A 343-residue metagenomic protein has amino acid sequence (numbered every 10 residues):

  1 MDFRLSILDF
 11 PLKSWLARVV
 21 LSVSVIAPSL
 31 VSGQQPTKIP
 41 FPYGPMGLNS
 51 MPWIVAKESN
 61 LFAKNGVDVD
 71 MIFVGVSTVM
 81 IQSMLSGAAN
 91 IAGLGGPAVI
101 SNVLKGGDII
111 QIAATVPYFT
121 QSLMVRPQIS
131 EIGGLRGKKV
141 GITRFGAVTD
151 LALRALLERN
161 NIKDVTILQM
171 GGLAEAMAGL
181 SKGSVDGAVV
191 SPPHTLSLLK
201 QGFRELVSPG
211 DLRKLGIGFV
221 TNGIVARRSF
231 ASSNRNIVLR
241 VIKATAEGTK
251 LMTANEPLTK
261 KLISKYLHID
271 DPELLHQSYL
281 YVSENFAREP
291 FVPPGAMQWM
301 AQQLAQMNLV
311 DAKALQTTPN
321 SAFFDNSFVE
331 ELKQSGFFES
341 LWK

Functional and structural regions predicted by a protein language model:
M1-K13, A17, V23-A27: Short, basic, low-complexity termini and linkers enriched in Ser/Thr/Gly/Pro that act as targeting/leader peptides
S29-G33: Sec/Tat signal peptide C-region and signal peptidase I cleavage site
Q34-K182, D186-P192, E205-P209, K214 (+1 more regions): Short, glycine-/small- and polar/acidic-enriched structural segments that line small-molecule recognition paths
S50, I81, G96, D150 (+11 more regions): Extracytoplasmic/secreted envelope proteins and their assembly/folding machinery, especially bacterial periplasmic
A147-V165, R240-E273, T318, S327-G336: Ligand-binding clefts/hinges and TM-proximal coupling segments of bilobed small-molecule sensing domains
E175-L267: Pocket-lining segment of extracytoplasmic ligand-binding domains
S232-K313: Secondary-structure end/capping motifs
Q302-K343: Conserved C-terminal helix/tail region of periplasmic/extracytoplasmic solute-binding proteins
